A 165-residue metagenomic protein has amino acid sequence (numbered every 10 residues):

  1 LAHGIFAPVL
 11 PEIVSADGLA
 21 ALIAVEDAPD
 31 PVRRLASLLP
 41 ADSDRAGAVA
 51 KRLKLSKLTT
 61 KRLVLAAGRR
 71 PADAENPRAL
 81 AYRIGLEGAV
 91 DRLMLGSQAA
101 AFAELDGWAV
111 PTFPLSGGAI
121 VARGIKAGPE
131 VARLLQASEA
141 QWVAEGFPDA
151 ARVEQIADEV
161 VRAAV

Functional and structural regions predicted by a protein language model:
L1-A100, V165: Conserved, hydrophobic alpha-helical core segments of structured domains
D91-V165: Charged substrate- and nucleic-acid-binding regions of tRNA-handling and nucleotidyl-transfer enzymes, centered on
